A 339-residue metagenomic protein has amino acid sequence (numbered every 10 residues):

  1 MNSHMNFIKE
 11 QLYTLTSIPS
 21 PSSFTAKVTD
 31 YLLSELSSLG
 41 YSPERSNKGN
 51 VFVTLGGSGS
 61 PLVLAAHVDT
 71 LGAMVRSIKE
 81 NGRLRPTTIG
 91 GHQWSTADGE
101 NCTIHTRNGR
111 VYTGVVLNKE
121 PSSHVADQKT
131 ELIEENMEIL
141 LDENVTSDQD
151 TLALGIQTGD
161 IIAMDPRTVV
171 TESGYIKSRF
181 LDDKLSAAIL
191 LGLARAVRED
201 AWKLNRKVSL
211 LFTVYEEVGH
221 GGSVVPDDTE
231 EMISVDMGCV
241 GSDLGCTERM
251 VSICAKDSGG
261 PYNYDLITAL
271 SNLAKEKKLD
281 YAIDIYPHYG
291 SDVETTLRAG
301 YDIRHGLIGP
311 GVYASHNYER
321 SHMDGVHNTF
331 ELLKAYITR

Functional and structural regions predicted by a protein language model:
M1-R339: N-terminal hydrophobic/helix-forming segments and targeting peptides
